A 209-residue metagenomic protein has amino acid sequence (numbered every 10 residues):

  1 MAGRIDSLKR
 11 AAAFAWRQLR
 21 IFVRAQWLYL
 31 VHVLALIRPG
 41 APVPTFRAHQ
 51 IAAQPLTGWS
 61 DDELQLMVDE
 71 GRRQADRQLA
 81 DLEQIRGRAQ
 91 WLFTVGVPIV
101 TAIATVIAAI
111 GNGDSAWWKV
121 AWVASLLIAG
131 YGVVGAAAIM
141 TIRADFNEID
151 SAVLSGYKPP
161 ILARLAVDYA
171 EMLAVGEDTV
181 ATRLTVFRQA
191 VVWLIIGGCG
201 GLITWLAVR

Functional and structural regions predicted by a protein language model:
M1-V68, R209: N-terminal soluble segments of membrane proteins
W16, W27-H32, W122, Y131 (+2 more regions): Sequence-level detector for tyrosine residue identity
A53-I107, M172-E177: Cytosol/matrix-facing amphipathic helices and coiled-coil assembly/linker segments of eukaryotic membrane proteins
L56-L66, D145-T185: Solvent-exposed, non-transmembrane helices and loops of integral membrane proteins
D61, V68-G71, A75, A121-L127 (+1 more regions): Amphipathic, non-membrane alpha-helical segments in soluble helical-bundle scaffolds
A80-E148, R188-R209: Alpha-helical transmembrane segments and their immediate juxtamembrane boundary regions in integral membrane proteins
